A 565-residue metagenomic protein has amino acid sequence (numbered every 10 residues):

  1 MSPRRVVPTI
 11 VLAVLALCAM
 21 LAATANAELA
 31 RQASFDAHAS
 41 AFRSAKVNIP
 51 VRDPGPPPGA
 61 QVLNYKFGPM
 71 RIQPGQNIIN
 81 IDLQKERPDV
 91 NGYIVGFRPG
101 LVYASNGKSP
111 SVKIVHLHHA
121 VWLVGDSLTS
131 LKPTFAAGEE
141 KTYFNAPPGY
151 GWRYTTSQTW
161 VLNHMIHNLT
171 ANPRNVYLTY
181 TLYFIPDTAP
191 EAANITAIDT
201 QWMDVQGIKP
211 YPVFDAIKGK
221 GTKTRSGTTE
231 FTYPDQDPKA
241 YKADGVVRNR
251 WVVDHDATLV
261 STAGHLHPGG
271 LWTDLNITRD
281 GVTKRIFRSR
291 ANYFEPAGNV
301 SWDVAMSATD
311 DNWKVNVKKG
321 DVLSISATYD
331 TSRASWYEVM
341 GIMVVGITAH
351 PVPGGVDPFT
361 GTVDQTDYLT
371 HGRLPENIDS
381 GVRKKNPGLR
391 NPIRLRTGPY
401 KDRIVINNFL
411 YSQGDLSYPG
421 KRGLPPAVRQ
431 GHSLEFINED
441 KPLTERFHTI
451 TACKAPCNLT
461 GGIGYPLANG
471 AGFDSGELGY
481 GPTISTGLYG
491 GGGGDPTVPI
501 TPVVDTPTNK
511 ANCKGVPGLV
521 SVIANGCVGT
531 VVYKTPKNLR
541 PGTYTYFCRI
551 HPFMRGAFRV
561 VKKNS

Functional and structural regions predicted by a protein language model:
M1-V11: Bacterial N-terminal signal peptides that target proteins for export
R5, V47, P54, F231 (+4 more regions): Compositionally biased, intrinsically disordered/low-complexity regions enriched for serine, proline and threonine
I10-A22: Bacterial N-terminal signal peptides
A19-A22, R71, K141, P210 (+15 more regions): Polar low-complexity intrinsically disordered regions enriched in Ser/Thr and small residues
A19-A33: C-terminal region of N-terminal signal peptides and the immediate post-cleavage residues of exported proteins
L29-T258, A263-K384: Beta-strand-centric surfaces of beta-sandwich/beta-rich domains
K385-S565: Extracytoplasmic copper-binding redox domains, predominantly the cupredoxin/blue-copper superfamily
